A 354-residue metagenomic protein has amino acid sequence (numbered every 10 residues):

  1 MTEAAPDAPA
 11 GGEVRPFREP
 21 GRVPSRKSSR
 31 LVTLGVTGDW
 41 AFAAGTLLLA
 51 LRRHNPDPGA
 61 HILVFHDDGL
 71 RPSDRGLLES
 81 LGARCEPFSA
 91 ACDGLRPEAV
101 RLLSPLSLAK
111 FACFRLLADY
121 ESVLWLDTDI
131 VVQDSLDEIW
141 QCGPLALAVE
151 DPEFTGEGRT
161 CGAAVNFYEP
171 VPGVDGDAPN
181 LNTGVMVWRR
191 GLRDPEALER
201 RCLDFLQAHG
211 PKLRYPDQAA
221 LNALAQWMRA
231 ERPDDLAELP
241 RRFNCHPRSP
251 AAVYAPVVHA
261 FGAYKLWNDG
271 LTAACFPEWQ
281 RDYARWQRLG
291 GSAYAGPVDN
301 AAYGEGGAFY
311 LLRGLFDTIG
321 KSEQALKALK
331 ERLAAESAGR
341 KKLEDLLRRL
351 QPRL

Functional and structural regions predicted by a protein language model:
T2-V36, T46, V64, R190 (+1 more regions): A glycosyltransferase accessory/donor-loop signature
A44, S107, F111, I130 (+2 more regions): Conserved glycosyltransferase catalytic-site signature
A50-P58: Short, acidic, metal-binding catalytic loop of nucleotide-sugar glycosyltransferases
H61-D68: Short internal beta-strands
D68-D74: Short, charged/polar "capping" segments at the starts of alpha-helices and the immediately preceding loops
D74, S80-L116: Active-site-proximal specificity loops/subdomain of glycosyltransferases
P87-A91, L108-R159, V187: GT-A fold catalytic core of metal-dependent nucleotide-sugar glycosyltransferases, centered on the diacidic
Q141-D204: Conserved catalytic core of nucleotide-sugar-dependent glycosyltransferases
